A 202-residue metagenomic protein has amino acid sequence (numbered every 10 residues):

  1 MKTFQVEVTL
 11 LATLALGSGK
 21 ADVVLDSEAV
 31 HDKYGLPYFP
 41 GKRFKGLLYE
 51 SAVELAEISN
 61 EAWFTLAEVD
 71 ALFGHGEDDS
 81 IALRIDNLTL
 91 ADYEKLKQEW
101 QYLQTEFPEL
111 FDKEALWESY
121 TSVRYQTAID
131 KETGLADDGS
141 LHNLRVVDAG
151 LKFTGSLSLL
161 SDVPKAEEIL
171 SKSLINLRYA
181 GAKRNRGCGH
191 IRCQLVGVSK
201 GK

Functional and structural regions predicted by a protein language model:
M1-T121, S140-K202: RNA-binding basic/glycine-rich loop and surface signature characteristic of RAMP-family CRISPR effectors
S122-N143: Alpha-helix-centered segments that form part of catalytic cores
